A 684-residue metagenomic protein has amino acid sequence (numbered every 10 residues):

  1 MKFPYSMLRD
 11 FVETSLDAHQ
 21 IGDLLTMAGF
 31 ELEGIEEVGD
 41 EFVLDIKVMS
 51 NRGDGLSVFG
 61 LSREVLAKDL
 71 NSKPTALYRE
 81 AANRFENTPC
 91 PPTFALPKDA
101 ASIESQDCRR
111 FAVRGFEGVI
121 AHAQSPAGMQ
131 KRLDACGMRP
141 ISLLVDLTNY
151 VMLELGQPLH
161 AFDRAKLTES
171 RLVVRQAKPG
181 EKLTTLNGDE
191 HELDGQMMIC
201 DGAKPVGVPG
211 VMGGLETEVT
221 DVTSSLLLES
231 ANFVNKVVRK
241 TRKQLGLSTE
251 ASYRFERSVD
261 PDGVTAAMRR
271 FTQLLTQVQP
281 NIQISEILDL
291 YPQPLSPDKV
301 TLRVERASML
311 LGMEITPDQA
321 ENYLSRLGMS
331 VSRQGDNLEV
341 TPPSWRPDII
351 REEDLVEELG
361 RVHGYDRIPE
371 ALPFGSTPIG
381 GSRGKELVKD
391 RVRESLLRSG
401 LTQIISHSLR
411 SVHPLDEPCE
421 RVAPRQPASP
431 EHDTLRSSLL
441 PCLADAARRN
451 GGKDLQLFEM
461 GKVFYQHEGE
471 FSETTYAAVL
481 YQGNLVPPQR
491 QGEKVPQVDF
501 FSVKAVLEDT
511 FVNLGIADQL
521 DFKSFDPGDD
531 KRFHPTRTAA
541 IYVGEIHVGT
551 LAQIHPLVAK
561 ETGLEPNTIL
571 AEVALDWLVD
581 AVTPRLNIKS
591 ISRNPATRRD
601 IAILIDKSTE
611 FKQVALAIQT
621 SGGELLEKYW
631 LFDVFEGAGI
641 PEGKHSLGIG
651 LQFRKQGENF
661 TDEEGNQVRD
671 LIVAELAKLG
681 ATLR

Functional and structural regions predicted by a protein language model:
M1-R242, G246-E286, E431: Long, basic N-terminal domains or extensions that often function in RNA/ssDNA interaction or organelle/cellular
K2-L8, E41-S50, R109-E117, E250-R257 (+8 more regions): Short, hydrophobic beta-strand segments
K2-Y5, H19-D23, R326-M329, E470-S472 (+1 more regions): A carboxyl-terminal module marker
M27, V43, G60, E64 (+5 more regions): Extended, well-folded interaction surfaces typified by the phenylalanyl-tRNA synthetase beta subunit core
E33-E36, S72-F85, P140-V145, L275-L290 (+6 more regions): Flexible, glycine/charged-enriched surface loops at secondary-structure junctions
D40-F42, R79-P91, L147-E154, T168 (+7 more regions): A glycine-rich phosphate-binding loop feature that marks nucleotide/adenosyl-phosphate handling sites
L77-P97, G202-R239, R269, Q273 (+7 more regions): Conserved alpha/beta core surface patches that mediate binding of polyanionic ligands
L215-R270, L290-P297, S344-R393, R410-S411 (+4 more regions): Internal insertion modules embedded within essential enzymes
